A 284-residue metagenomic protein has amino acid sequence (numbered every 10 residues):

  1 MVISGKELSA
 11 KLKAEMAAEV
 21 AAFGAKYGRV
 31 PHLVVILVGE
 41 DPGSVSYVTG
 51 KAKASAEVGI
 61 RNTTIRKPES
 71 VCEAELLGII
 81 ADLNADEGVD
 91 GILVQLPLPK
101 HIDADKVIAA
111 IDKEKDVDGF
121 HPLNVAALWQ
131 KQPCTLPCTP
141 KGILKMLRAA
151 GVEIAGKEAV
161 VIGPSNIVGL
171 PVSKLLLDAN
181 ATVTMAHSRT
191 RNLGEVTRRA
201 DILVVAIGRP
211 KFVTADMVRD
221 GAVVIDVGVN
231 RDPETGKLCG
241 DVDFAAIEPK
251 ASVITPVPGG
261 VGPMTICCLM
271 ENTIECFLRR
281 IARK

Functional and structural regions predicted by a protein language model:
M1-Y27: Positively charged, low-complexity intrinsically disordered leader regions
P31-G39: Short beta-strand segments enriched in small/hydrophobic residues
V38-A52, C134-V223, V227, D232-E248: Glycine-rich phosphate/diphosphate-binding loop of Rossmann-like nucleotide-binding domains
S55-E69, V183-M185: Short beta-strand elements in bilobed, periplasmic/extracellular small-molecule ligand-binding domains
E75-E87: Short, well-structured alpha-helical segments in soluble
L93-I154, V196: Anion-binding alpha/beta catalytic cores of soluble intermediary-metabolism enzymes, centered on
A104-V125, G228-R283: Rossmann-fold NAD(P)-binding glycine/threonine-rich loop
L147-A155, E275-C276, R280-K284: A charged, well-structured terminal subsegment
